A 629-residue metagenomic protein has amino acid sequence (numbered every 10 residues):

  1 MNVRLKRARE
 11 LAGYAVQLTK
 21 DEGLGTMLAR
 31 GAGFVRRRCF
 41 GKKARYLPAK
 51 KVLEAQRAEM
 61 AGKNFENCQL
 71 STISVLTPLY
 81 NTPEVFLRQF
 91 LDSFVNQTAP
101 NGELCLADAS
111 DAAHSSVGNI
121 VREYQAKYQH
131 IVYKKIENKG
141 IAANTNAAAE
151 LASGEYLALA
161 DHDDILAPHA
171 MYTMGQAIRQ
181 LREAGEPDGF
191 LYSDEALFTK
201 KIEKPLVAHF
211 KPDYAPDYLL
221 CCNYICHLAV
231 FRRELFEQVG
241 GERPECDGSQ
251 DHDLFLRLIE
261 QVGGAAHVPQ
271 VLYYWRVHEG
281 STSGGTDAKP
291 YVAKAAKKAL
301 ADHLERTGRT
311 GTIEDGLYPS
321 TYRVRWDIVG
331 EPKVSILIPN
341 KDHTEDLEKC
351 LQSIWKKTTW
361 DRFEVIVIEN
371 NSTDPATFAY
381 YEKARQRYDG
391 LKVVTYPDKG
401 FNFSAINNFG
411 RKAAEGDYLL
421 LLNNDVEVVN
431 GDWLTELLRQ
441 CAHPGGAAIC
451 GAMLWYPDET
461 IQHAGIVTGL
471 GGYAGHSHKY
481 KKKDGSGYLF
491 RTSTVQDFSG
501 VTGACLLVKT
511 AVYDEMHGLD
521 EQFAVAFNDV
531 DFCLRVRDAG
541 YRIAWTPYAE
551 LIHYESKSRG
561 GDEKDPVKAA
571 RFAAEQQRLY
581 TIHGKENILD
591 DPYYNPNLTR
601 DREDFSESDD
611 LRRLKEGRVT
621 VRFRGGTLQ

Functional and structural regions predicted by a protein language model:
N2, K6, E10-C68, K289-E331 (+5 more regions): C-terminal, non-catalytic tails of nucleotide-sugar-dependent glycosyltransferases
G31, V35-A288, D302: Nucleotide-sugar donor-binding/catalytic module of glycosyltransferases that assemble extracellular/cell-envelope
D92-N101, Q352-R362: Short, acidic, metal-binding catalytic loop of nucleotide-sugar glycosyltransferases
D108-N119, E369-Y380, E427: A conserved acidic beta->alpha catalytic loop
I136-A152, P397-A414: Glycine-rich, basic loop-to-helix element that forms the pyrophosphate-binding segment of sugar-nucleotide handling
G154-I165, G416-V429: Short beta-strand-to-loop acidic/aromatic patch adjacent to the donor-nucleotide binding site
H169-L206, V426-G472: Conserved donor NDP-sugar-binding/catalytic core segment of glycosyltransferases
L235-Q238, E245-V271, L300, W433-L438 (+2 more regions): A short, conserved alpha-helix in the catalytic core of glycosyltransferases
